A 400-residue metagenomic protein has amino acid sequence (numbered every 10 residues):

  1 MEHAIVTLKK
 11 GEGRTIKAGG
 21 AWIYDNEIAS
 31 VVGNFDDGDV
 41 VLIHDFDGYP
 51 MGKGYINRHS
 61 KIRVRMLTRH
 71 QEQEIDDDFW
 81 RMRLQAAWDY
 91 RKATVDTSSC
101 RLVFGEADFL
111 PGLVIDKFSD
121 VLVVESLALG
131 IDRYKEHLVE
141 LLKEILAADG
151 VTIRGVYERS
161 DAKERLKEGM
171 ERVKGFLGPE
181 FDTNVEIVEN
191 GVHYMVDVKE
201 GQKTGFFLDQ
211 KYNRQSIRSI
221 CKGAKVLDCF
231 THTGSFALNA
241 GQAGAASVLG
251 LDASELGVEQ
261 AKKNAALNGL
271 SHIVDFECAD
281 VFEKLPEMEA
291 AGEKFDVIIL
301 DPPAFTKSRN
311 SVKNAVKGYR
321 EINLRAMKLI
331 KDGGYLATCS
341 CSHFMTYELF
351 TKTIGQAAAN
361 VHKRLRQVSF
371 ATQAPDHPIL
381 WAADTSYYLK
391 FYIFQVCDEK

Functional and structural regions predicted by a protein language model:
M1-S119: Non-catalytic accessory regions of SAM-dependent methyltransferases
V103-D116, K135-F206: Non-catalytic substrate-recognition/targeting regions of SAM-dependent transferases
G223-H232: Conserved class I S-adenosyl-L-methionine
T233-A246: Conserved SAM-binding loop of SAM-dependent methyltransferases across substrates and taxa, primarily the Class I
S247-D252: Conserved SAM-binding motif I beta-strand of class I
L256-I299: S-adenosyl-L-methionine
V281-A359, A371: S-adenosylmethionine
Y335-K400: C-terminal catalytic and target-recognition region of SAM-dependent MTase-like enzymes, primarily methyltransferases
